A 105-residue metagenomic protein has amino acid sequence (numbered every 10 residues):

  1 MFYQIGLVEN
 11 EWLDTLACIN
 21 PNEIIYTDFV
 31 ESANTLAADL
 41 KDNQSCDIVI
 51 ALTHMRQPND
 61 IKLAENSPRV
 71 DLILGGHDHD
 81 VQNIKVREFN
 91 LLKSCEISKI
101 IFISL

Functional and structural regions predicted by a protein language model:
M1-C18, I25, N59-L105: Active-site-adjacent helix-turn-beta-strand microarchitecture at beta-sheet edges that either contains or buttresses
F2-D14, S32-N59: Short acidic, glycine-rich surface-loop motifs adjacent to enzyme active sites
F29: Phosphate/oxyanion-binding active-site loops and adjacent basic polyanion-contact surfaces
